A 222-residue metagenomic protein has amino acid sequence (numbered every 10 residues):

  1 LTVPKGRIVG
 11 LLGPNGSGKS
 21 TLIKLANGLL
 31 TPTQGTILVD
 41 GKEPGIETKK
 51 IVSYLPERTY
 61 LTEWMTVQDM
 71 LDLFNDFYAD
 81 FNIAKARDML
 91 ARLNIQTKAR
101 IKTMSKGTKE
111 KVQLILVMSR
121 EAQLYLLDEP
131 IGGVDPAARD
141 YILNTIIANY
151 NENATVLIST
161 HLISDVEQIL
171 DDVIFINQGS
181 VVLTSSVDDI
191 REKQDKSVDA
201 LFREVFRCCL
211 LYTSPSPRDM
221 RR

Functional and structural regions predicted by a protein language model:
P14-G18: Walker A (P-loop) phosphate-binding loop of ABC-type ATPase nucleotide-binding domains
N27: Helix-to-loop junction immediately C-terminal to a conserved catalytic motif
G35-T48: Conserved ABC transporter NBD signature motif
E57-Q113: ABC-family P-loop ATPase nucleotide-binding domains
Y125-E129, V134: Catalytic Walker B motif of ABC-type/P-loop ATPase nucleotide-binding domains
V166-Q168: A short, surface-exposed alpha-helical micro-motif characterized by mixed small hydrophobic and charged/polar residues
Y212-R222: Single conserved hydrophobic/aromatic residue that forms the stacking wall/gate of nucleotide- or nucleobase-binding
